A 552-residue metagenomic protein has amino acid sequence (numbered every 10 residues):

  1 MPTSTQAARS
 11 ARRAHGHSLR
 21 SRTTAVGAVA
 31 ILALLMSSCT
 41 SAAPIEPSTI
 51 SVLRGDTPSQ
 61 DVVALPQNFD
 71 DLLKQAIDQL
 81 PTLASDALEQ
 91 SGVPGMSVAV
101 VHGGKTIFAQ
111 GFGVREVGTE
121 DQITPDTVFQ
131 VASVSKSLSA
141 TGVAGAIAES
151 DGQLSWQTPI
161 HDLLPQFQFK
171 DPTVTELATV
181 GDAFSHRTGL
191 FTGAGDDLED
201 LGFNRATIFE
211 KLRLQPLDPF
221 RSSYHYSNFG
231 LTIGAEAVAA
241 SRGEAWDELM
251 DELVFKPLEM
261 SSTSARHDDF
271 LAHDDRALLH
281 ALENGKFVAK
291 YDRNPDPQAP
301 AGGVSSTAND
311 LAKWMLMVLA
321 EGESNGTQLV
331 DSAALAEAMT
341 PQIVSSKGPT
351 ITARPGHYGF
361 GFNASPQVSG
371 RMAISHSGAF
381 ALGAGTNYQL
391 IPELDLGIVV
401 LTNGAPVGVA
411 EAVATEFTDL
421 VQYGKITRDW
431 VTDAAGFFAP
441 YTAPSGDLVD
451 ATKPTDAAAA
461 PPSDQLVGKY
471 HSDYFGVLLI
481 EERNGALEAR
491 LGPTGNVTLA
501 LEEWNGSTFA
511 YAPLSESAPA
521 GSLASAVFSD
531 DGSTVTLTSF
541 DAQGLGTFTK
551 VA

Functional and structural regions predicted by a protein language model:
M1-L19: N-terminal secretory signal peptides that target proteins for export/translocation
P2, T415-A552: Peripheral terminal and inter-domain segments
R20-L32: Sec-dependent N-terminal signal peptides
L35-S38: C-terminal motif of bacterial Sec signal peptides marking the signal peptidase cleavage site
T40-A42: Bacterial signal peptide processing site
G55, E116, P172-Y388: Short, surface-exposed loop or secondary-structure junction motifs that flank catalytic or metal-binding residues
F69-V131, A148, Q153-S155, Q168-K170 (+2 more regions): Short, conserved catalytic-motif segment at the N-terminal edge
I107, T386-L390, L394-N403, T536-T538: Short, well-ordered beta-strand elements
